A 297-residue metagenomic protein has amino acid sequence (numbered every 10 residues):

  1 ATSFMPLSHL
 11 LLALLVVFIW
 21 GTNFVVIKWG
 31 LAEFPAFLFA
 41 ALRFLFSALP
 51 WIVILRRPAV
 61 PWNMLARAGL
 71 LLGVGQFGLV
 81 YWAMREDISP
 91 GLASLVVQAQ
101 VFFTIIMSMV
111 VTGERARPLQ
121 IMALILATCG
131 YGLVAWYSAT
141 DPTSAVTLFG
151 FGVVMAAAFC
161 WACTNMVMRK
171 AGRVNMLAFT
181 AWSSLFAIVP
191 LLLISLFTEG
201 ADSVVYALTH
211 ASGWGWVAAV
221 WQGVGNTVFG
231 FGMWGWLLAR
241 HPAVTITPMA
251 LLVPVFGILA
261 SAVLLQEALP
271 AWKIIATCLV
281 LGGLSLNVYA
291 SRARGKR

Functional and structural regions predicted by a protein language model:
M5-L10, A32-F37, A41, P58-N63 (+3 more regions): Juxtamembrane helix-entry segments on the extracytoplasmic side of multipass membrane proteins
F18-F46, I88, L92, C163-I188 (+1 more regions): Juxtamembrane helix-loop-helix junctions in multi-pass membrane proteins
F18-I19, N23-I27, I52-V97, I105-M107 (+2 more regions): Specific transmembrane alpha-helical segments of multi-pass solute transporters/efflux pumps, especially DMT/EamA
G30, F39, R43, A83 (+7 more regions): Hydrophobic/aromatic residues within transmembrane alpha-helices of multi-pass small-molecule transporters
L38-A48, Y81-I121, A157, A243-A262: Specific alpha-helical transmembrane segments that line the substrate/conduction pathway and gating interfaces
A40-L42, A93-A99, V167-I188, G223-V263: Helix-helix packing/entry segments at the starts of transmembrane helices
L45, W51, A68, M107 (+4 more regions): Hydrophobic transmembrane alpha-helices of multi-pass small-molecule transport proteins
A48-W51, T104-I105, V110, P142-S203 (+3 more regions): Transmembrane alpha-helical segments that form core, pore/gating elements of small-molecule transporters/exporters
